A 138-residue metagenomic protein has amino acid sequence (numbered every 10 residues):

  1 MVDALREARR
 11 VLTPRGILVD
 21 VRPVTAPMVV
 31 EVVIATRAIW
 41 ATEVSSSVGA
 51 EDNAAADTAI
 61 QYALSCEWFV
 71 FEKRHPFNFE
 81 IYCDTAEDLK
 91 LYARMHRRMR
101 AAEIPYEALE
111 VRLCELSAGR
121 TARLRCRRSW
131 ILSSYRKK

Functional and structural regions predicted by a protein language model:
V2-I17: A short glycine-rich, Lys/Arg-flanked "PGG" loop and its adjoining helix->strand segment in the class I
A8, D20-R22, Y82-C83, A93: Long, contiguous hydrophobic alpha-helical segments, chiefly transmembrane helices and signal peptides
T13, V21, V32-V33, A50-Y62 (+1 more regions): Conserved short hydrophobic patches within well-ordered secondary structure
I17-E51: Conserved class I S-adenosyl-L-methionine
V32, I39, A59, D88 (+1 more regions): Exposed alpha-helical structural elements
T36, Q61, K73: Localized chelating/binding microdomains that coordinate divalent metal ions or stabilize phosphate-bearing
A41-T58, H75-I81, R97-A102: Acceptor-substrate binding/catalytic loop of class I
S65-K138: Conserved Class I S-adenosyl-L-methionine
